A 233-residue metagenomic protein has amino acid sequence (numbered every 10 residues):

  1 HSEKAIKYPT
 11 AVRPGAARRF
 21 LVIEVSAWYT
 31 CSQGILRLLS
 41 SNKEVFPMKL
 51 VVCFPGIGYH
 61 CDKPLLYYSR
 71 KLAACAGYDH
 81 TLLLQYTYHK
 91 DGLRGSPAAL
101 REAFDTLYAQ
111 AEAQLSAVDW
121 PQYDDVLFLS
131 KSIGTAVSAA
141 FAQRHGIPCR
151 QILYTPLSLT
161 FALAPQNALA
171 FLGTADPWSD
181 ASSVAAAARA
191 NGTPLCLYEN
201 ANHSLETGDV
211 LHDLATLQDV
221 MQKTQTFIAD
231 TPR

Functional and structural regions predicted by a protein language model:
M48-Q122: Serine-hydrolase catalytic machinery in alpha/beta-hydrolase-like enzymes
L129-S138: Gly/Ala-rich beta-loop-alpha elbow adjacent to hydrolase catalytic centers
I147-P156: A conserved short beta-strand
A170-L172, D176: Short beta-strand/loop motif that positions the catalytic acidic residue of the alpha/beta-hydrolase fold
P177-S183: Conserved alpha/beta-hydrolase "acid-adjacent" motif
A201-A215: Catalytic histidine-centered segment of alpha/beta-hydrolase-like enzymes
